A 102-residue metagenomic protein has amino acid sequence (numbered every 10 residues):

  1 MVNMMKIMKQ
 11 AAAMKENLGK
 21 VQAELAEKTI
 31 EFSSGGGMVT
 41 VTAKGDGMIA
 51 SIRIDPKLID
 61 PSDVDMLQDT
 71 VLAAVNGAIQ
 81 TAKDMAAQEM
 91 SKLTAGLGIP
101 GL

Functional and structural regions predicted by a protein language model:
M1, E31-S33, L67-Q68, L72: General secondary-structure propensity
M1-E31, T81-L102: Long amphipathic alpha-helical segments used for membrane anchoring, targeting, substrate engagement, or oligomerization
A11, G47, V71: Residue-level signature of catalytic and energy-coupling elements of molecular machines, predominantly ATP/GTP-dependent
E31-R53, L58: N-terminal intrinsically disordered, cationic/polar leader segments that include organellar targeting peptides
F32-S34, T42-K44, A74, L93-G98: Generic detector of intrinsically disordered, low-complexity, polar/charged segments
R53, K57-Q88: Active-site- and interface-proximal helix/loop "cap" or "latch" segments in soluble metabolic and energy-transducing
